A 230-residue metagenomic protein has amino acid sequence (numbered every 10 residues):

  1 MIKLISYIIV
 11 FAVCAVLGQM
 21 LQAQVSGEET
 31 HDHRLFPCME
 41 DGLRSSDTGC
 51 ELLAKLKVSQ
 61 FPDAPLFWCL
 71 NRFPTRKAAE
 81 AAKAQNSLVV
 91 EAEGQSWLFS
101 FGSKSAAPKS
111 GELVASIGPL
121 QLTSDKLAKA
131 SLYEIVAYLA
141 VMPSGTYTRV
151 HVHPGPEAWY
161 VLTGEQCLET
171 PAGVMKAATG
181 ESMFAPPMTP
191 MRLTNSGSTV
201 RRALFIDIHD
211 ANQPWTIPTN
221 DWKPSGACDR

Functional and structural regions predicted by a protein language model:
I2-V10, C14-E157, E165-R230: Jelly-roll (double-stranded beta-helix
L162: A cytosolic small-molecule/anion-sensing beta-strand core signal
